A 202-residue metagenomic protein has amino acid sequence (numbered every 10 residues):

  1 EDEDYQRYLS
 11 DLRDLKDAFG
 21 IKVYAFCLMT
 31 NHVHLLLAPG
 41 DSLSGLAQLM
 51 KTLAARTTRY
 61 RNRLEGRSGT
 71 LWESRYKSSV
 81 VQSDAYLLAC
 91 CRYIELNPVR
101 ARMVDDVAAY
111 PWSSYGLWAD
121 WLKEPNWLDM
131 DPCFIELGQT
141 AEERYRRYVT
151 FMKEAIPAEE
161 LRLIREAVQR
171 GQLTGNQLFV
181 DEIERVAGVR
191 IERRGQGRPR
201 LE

Functional and structural regions predicted by a protein language model:
E1-A25, M29, A38-E202: Short Pro-Cys-Gly-centered "Cys-loop" motif that presents a nucleophilic cysteine in a tight turn
H34-L36: N-terminal functional module of multi-domain proteins
